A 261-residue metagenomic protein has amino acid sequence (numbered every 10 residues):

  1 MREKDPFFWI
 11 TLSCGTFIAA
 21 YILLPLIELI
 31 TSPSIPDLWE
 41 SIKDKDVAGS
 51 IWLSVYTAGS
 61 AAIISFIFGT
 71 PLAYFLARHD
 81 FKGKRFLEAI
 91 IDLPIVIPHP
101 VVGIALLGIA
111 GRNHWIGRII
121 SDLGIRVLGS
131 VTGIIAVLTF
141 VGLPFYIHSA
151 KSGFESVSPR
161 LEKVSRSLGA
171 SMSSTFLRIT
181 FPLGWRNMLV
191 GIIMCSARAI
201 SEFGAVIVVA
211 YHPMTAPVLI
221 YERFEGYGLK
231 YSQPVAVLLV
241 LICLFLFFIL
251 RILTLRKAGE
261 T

Functional and structural regions predicted by a protein language model:
R2-P36, K45-E155, L183-A199, F203 (+3 more regions): Membrane-water interface segments at the C-terminal ends of transmembrane alpha-helices in multi-pass inner-membrane
S41-I42: Surface loop/turn motifs at the tips and blade-to-blade linkers of beta-strand repeat domains
D46, P159-R160, I179, T215 (+1 more regions): An amphipathic alpha-helix/helix-turn recognition signal
S54, S130, T175, T180 (+1 more regions): Ser/Thr-centric signal marking residues that sit in or immediately flank functional binding/regulatory motifs
H79, F154-S158, K163-G184: Short helix-to-coil transition segments within interhelical loops that connect adjacent transmembrane helices
E162-K163, V218, K230, P234: A broad detector of short, well-ordered amphipathic alpha-helices that serve as recognition/interaction surfaces
Y211-E225: Short hydrophobic, aromatic-rich alpha-helical segments embedded in or entering the lipid bilayer of multi-pass
